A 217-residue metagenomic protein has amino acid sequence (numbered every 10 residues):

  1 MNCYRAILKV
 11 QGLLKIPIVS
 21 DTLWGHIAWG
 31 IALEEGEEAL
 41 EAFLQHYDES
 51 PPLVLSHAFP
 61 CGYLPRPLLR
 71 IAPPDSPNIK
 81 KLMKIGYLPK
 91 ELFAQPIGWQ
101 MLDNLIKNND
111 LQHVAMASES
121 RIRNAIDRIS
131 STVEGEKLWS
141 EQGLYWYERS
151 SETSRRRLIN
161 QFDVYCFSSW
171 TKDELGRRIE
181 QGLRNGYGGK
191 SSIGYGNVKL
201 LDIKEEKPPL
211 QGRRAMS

Functional and structural regions predicted by a protein language model:
M1-S217: Conserved active-site/ligand-binding neighborhood in enzyme cores
